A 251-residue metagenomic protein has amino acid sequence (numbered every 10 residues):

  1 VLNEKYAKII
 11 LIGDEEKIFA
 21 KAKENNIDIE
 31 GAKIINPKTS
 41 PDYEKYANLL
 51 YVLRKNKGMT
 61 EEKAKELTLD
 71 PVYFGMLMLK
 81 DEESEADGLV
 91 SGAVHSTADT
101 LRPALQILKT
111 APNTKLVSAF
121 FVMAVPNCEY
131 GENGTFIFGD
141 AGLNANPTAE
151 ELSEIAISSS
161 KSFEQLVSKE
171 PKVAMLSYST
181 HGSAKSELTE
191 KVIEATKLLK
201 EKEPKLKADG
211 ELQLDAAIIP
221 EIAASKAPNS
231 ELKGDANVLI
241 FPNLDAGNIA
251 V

Functional and structural regions predicted by a protein language model:
L2-K233, N237-V251: Anion-binding alpha/beta catalytic cores of soluble intermediary-metabolism enzymes, centered on
